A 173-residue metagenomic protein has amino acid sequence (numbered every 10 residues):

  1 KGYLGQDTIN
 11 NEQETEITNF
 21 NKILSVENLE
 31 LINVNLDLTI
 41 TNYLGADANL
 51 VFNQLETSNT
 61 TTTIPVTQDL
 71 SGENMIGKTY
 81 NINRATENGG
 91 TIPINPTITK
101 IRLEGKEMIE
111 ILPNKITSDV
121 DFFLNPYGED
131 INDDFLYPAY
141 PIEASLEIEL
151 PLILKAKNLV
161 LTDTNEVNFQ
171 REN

Functional and structural regions predicted by a protein language model:
K1-N173: Extracellular/secretory-pathway and virion-surface proteins
